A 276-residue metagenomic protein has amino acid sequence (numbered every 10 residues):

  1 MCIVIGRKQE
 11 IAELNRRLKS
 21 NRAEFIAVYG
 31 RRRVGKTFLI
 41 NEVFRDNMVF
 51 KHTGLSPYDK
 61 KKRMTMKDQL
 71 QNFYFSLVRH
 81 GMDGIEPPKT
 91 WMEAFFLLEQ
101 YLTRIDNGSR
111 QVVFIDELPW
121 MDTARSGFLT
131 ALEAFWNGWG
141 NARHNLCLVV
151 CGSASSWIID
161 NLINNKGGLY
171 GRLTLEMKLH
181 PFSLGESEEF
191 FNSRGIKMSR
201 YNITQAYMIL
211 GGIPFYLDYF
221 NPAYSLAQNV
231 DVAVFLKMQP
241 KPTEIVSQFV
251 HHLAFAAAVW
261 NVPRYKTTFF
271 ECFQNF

Functional and structural regions predicted by a protein language model:
M1-F276: Phosphate-binding site recognition
